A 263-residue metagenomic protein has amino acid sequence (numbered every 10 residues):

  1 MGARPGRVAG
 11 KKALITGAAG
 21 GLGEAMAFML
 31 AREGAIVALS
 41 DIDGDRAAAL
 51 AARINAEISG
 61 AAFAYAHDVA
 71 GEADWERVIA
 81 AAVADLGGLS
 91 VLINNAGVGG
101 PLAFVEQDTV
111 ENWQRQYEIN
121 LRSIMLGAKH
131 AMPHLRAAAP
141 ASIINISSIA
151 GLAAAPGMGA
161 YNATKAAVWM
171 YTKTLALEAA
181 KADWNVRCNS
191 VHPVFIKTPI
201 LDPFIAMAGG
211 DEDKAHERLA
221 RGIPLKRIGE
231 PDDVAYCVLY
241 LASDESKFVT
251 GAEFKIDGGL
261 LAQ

Functional and structural regions predicted by a protein language model:
G2-P5, G99-L102, L225, V238-L239 (+1 more regions): Short C-terminal tail/terminal secondary-structure segment of NAD(P)H-dependent dehydrogenase/reductase domains
G99-Q114, P133-A137, G157-A160, D202: Conserved mid-core segment of classical short-chain dehydrogenase/reductases
A103-V105, T109-Y117, I143, A215 (+1 more regions): Substrate-binding pocket helix/loop in short-chain dehydrogenase/reductase
A128, T164, T172: Active-site helix of classical SDR
P133, L177-K181, K247: Alpha-helical segment proximal to the catalytic Tyr-Lys
S148: Residue(s) in the substrate-gating loop at a strand-loop-helix junction that position the organic substrate next
A180, N185-R187, V249-G251: Short, small/polar-rich loop/turn modules that mediate ligand/substrate recognition or access, typified
